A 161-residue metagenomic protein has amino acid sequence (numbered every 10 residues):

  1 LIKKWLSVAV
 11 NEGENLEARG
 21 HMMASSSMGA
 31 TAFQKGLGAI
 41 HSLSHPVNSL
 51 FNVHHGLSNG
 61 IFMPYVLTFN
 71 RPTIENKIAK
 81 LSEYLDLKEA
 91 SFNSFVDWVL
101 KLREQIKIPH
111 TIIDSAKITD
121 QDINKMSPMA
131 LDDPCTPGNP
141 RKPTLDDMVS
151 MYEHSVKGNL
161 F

Functional and structural regions predicted by a protein language model:
L1-W98: Active-site segments that bind and position negatively charged phosphate/pyrophosphate groups
I78, K88-F161: C-terminal charged capping/lid subdomain of soluble metabolic enzymes
